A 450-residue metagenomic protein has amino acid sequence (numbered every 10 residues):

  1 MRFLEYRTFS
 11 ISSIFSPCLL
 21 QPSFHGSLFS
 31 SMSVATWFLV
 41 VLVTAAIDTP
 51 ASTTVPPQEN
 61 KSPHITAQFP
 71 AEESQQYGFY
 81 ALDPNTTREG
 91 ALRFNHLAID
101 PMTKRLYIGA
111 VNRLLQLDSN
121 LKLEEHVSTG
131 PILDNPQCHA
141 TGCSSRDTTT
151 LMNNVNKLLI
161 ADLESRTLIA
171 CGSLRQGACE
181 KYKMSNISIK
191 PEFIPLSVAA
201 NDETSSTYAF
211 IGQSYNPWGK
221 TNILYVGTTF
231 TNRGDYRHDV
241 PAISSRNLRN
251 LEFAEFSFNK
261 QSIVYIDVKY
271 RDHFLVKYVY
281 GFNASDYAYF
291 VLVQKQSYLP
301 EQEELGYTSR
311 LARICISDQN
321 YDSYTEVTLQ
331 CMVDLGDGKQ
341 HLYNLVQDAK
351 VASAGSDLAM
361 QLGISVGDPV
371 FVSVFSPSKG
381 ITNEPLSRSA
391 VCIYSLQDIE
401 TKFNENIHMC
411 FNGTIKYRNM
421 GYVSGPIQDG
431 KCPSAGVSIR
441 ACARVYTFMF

Functional and structural regions predicted by a protein language model:
M1-V41: Classical eukaryotic N-terminal signal peptides for Sec-dependent ER targeting/secretion, especially the positively
R2, F29-E73: N-terminal signal peptide
F15-L20, E73-D83: Membrane-proximal N-terminal segments immediately preceding the first transmembrane helix
P56-P57, S119, E124-T141, S145-D147 (+5 more regions): Beta-propeller fold recognition
Q68-Q75, I99, Q116: Long non-globular sequence segments
Y77-R113, N153-K157, E203-G219, L275-Y280: Beta-strand-rich domains and repeat architectures in extracellular enzymes and scaffolds, especially beta-propellers
D272-V291: Surface-exposed extracellular loop regions of Gram-negative outer-membrane beta-barrel proteins
